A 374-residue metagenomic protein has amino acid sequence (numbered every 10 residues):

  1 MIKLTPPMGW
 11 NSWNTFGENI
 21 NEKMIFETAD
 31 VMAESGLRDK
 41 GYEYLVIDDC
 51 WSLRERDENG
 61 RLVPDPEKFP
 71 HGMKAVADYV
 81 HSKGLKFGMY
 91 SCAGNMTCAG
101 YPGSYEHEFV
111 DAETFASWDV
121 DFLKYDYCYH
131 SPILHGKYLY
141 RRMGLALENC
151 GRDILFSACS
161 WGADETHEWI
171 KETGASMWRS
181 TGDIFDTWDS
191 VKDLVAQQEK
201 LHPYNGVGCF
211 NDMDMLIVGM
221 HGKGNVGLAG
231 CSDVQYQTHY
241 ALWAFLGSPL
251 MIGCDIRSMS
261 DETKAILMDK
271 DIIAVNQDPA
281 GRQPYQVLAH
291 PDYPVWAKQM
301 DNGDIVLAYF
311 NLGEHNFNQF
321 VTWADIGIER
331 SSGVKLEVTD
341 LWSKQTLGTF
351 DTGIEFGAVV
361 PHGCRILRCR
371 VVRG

Functional and structural regions predicted by a protein language model:
P6-S12, G41-I47, K86-S91, D121-D126 (+6 more regions): Structural recognition of the beta-strand scaffold that forms the well-ordered cores of secreted hydrolase catalytic
W13-T15, C50, C92-M96, C128-H130 (+2 more regions): Active-site beta-loop-alpha junctions enriched in small/polar residues
M24, T28-P132: Aromatic-lined carbohydrate-binding/catalytic grooves of carbohydrate-active enzymes
H107, Y138, N149, L155-D255 (+1 more regions): Glycan-recognition surfaces
T238-L288: Catalytic cores of secreted or luminal carbohydrate-active enzymes
W243-L246, M251-G253, A289-R330: Carbohydrate-binding surface patches
D325-K344: Solvent-exposed beta-hairpin/edge-strand motifs
G348-G374: C-terminal beta-strand-rich structural cap/linker in extracellular carbohydrate-active enzymes
